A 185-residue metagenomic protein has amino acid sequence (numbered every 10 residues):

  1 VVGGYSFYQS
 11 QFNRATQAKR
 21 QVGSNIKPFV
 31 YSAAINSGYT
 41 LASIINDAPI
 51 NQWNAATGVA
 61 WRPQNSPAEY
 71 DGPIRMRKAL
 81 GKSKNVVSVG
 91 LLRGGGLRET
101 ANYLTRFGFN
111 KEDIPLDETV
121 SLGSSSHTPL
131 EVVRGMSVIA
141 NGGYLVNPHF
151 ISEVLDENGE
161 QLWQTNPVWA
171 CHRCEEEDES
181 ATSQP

Functional and structural regions predicted by a protein language model:
V1-A15, I26, K78-K82, S126-P185: A penicillin-recognizing enzyme superfamily signal
G3, F7-S10, I35, A42 (+1 more regions): Proteins synthesized as precursors that undergo proteolytic processing into mature forms
A18-G23, A68-G72, M76, L80 (+3 more regions): Secondary-structure capping and boundary motifs in well-ordered enzyme cores
K19-N46, A79, G135-I139: Active-site SXXK
A33, S37, K82, G90-G94 (+2 more regions): Generic, well-ordered alpha-helical scaffold segments in large soluble proteins
Y39-R98, L145, E157-P185: Conserved catalytic neighborhood of penicillin-recognizing serine enzymes
A42, K111-V120, V146-S152: Surface-exposed patches in mature extracellular/periplasmic domains of secreted proteins
G58-N65, G96-R134: Mid-domain, small-residue-enriched loop/turn segments at the edges of structured enzyme/sensor domains
